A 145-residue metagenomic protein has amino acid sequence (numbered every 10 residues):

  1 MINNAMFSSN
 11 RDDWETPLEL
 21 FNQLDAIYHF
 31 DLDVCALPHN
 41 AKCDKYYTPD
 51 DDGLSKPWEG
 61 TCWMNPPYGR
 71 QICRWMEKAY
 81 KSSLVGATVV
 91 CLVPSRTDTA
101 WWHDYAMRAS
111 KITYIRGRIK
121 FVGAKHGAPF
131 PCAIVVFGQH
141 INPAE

Functional and structural regions predicted by a protein language model:
M1-E145: Class I S-adenosyl-L-methionine-dependent methyltransferase catalytic core
